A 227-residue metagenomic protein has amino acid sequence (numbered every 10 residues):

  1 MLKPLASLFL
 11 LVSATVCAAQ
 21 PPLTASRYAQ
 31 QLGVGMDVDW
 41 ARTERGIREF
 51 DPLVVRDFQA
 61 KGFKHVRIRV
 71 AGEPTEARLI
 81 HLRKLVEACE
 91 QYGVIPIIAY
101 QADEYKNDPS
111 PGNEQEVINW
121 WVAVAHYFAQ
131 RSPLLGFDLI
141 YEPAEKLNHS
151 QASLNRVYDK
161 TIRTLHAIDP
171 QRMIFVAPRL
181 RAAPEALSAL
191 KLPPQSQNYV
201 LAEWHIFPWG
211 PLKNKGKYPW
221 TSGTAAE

Functional and structural regions predicted by a protein language model:
M1-A6: Bacterial N-terminal signal peptides that target proteins for export
F9-A18: Hydrophobic h-region of N-terminal signal peptides that target proteins for export in Gram-negative bacteria
A18-H65: N-terminal carbohydrate-binding accessory modules
Q31, G93, Y199: Conserved catalytic motifs of the protein kinase core domain
M36-A41, R69-G72, A99-D103, D138-P143 (+2 more regions): Active-site-proximal beta-strand/loop segments in catalytic clefts of secreted hydrolases
G46, A77, L212-N214: Active-site-adjacent loop/helix micro-motif of nuclease/hydrolase catalytic cores
R48-F50, V54-V66, V70, P74-Q101 (+2 more regions): An active-site-proximal structural segment forming one wall of the substrate-binding cleft that immediately precedes
I118-E227: Active-site region of glycoside hydrolase catalytic domains
